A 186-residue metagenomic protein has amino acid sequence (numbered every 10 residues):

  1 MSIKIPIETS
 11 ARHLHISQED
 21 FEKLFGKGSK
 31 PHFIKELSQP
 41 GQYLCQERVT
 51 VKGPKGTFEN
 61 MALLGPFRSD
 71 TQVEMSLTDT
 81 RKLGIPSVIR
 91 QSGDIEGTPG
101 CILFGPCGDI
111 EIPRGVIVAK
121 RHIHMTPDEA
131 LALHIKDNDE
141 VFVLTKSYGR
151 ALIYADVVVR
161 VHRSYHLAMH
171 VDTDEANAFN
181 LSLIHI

Functional and structural regions predicted by a protein language model:
M1-S2, I110: Eukaryotic, polar/proline-rich low-complexity intrinsically disordered regions
S2-T9: Generic N-terminal amphipathic, Lys/Arg-enriched alpha-helix
A11-H15, L24-K35, P40-H162, H166-A168 (+1 more regions): Conserved mixed alpha/beta catalytic, RNA-binding, or beta-rich assembly cores of soluble enzyme, regulatory
V171-D174: Alpha-helical transmembrane segments of bacterial inner-membrane membrane proteins
A176-A178: Short, surface-exposed beta-strand/turn "edge" patches of beta-sheet domains
I184-I186: Conserved small/polar residues in nucleotide/adenosyl-binding loops
